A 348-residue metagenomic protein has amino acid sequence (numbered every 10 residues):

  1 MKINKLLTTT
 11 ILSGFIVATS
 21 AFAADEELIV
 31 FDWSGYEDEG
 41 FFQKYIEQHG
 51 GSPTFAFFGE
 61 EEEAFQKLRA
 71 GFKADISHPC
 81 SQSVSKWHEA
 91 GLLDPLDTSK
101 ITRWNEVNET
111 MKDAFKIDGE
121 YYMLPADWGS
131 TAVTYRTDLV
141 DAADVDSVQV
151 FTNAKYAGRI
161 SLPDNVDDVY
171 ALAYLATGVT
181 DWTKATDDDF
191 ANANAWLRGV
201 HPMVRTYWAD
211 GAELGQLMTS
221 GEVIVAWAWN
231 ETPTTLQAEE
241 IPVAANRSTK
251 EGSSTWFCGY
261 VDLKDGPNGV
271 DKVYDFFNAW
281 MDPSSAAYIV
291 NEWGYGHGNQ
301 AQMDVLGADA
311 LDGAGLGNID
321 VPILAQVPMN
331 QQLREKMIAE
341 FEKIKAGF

Functional and structural regions predicted by a protein language model:
M1-F22: Gram-negative bacterial Sec-dependent N-terminal signal peptides
A24-W87: Early extracytoplasmic/lumenal segment of secretory-pathway proteins
F41, G158-D168, A279-M303: Periplasmic-binding protein-like
H78-R205, A209-L217: Extracytoplasmic ligand-binding site segments that recognize negatively charged/polar headgroups
S83-H88, T219, V225-P242: A ligand-binding cleft/hinge motif common to bilobed small-molecule-binding domains
E106, F190-V200, E239-K264: Periplasmic-binding protein-like
T134-L139, L175-G178, F257-G269, F277 (+1 more regions): A bilobed periplasmic-binding-protein/Venus flytrap-type ligand-binding module shared by bacterial periplasmic
A287-F348: C-terminal capping/gating helix-and-loop segments adjacent to ligand/active sites or protein-protein/ligand interfaces
